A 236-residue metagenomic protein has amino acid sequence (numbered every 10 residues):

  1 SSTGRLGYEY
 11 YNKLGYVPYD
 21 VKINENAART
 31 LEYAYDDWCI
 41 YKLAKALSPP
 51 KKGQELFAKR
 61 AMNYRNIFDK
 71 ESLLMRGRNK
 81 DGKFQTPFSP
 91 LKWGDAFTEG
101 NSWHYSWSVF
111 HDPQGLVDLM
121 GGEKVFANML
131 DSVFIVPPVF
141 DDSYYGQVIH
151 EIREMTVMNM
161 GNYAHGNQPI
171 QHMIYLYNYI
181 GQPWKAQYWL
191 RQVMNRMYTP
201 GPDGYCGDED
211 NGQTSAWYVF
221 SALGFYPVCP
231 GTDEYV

Functional and structural regions predicted by a protein language model:
S1-M62, N66-V236: Active-site core of glycosidic bond-cleaving carbohydrate-active enzymes
